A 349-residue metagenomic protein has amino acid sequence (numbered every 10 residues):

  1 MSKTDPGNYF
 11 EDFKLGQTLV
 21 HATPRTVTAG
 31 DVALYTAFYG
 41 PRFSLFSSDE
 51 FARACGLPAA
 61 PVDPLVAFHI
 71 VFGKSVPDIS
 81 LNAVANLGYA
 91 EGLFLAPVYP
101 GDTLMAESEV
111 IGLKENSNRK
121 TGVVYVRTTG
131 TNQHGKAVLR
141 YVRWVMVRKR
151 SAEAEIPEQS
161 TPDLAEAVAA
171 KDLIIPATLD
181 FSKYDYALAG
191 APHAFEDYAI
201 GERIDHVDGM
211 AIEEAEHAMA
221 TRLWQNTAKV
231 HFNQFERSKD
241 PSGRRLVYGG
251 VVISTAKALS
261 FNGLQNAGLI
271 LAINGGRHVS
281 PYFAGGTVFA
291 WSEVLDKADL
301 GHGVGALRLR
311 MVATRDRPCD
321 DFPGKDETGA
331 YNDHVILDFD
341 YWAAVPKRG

Functional and structural regions predicted by a protein language model:
M1, D5-L15, A96-T178, A284 (+1 more regions): HotDog/MaoC-like acyl-thioester-processing domains
M1-L87, K149-I273, G329-D338, A344-G349: Hot-dog-fold acyl-thioester-processing enzymes
Y35, Y89, L104-S108, V124-T128 (+4 more regions): Short, structured motif recognition centered on aromatic/hydrophobic residues
A85-A96, V110-G112, L269-S280, L295: A cross-kingdom feature marking solvent-exposed beta-strand/loop segments within repeated, beta-rich binding/scaffold
N266, V279, G285, D316-R317: Hydrophobic alpha-helical segments
